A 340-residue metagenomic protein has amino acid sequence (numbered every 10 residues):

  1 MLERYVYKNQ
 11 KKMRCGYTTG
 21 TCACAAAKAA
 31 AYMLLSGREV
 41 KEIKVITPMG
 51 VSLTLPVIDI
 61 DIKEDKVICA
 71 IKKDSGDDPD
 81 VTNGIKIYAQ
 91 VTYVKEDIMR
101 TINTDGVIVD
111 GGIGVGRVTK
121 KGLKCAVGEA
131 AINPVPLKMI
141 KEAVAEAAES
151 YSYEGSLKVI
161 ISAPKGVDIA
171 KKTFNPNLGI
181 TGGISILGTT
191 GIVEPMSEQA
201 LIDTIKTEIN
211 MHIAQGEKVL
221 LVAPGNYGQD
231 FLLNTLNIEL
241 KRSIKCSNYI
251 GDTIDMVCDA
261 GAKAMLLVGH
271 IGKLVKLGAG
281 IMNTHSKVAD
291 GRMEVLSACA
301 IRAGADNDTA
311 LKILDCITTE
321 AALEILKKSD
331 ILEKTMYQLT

Functional and structural regions predicted by a protein language model:
M1-L178: Generic N-terminal targeting/processing segments that precede catalytic cores or assembly contacts
L2-V6, R14, L178-I184, T189-Q338: A structural signal for small-residue-enriched, beta-sheet-centric alpha/beta enzyme cores and oligomeric scaffold folds
D105-I108, I113, D330, T335-L339: Proteins with a high burden of low-complexity, intrinsically disordered sequence enriched in S/T/G/P/A and R, requiring
